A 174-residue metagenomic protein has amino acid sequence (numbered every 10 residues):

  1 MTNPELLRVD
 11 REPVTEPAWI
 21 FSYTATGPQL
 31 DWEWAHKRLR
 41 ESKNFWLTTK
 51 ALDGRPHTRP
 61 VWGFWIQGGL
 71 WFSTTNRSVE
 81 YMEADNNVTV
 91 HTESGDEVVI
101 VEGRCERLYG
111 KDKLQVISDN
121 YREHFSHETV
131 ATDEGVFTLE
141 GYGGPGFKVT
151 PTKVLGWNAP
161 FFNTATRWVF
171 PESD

Functional and structural regions predicted by a protein language model:
M1-Q29, E97-D174: Charged, gly/pro-rich active-site loop segments
K37-A51, N87-H91: A short, Trp-centered hydrophobic/proline-enriched beta-strand micro-motif
W46, G69-W71, T89, I100 (+2 more regions): General beta-strand recognition
L47, M82, G146: ATP-grasp fold ATP-binding core
K50-D53, W65: Short, acidic, Ser/Thr-enriched surface-loop or helix-capping motifs
P60-W62: Conserved beta-strand in the GNAT
F64-D96: A short mixed-secondary-structure module that forms the rim of ligand-binding clefts
